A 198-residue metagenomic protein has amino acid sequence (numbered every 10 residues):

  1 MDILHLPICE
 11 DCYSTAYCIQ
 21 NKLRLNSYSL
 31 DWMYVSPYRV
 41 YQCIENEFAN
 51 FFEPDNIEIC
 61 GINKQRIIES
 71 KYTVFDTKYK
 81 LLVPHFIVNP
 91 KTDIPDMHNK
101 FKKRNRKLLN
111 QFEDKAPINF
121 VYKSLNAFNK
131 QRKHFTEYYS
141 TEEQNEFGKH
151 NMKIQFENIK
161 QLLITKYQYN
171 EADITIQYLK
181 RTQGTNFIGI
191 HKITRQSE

Functional and structural regions predicted by a protein language model:
M1-E198: Extracellular glycan-modifying ectodomains
